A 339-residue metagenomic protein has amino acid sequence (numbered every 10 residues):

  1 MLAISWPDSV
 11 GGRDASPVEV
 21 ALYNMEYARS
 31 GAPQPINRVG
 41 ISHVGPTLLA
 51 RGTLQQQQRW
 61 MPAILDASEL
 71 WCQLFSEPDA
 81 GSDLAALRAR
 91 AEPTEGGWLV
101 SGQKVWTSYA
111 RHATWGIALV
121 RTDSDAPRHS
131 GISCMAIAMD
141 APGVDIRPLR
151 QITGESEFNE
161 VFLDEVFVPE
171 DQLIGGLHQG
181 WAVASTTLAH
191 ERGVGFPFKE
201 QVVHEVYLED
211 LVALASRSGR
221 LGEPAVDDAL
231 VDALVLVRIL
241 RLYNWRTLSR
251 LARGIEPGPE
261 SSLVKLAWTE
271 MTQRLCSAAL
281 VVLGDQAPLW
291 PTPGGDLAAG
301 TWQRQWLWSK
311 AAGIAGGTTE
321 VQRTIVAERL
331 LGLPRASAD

Functional and structural regions predicted by a protein language model:
M1-Q58, P62-S68, Y109-W115, V237 (+5 more regions): Internal helix-loop-helix
L22, V183-H190, L283-D339: Glycine-rich phosphate/cofactor-binding loops in nucleotide/flavin-utilizing enzymes
Y23-A28, L119-V120, A136-A141, E165-V168 (+2 more regions): Short Ser/Thr-interspersed hydrophobic loop/turn segments at strand-loop and sheet-helix junctions that line or gate
A80, V105-R111, I152-T153, A311-G316: Glycine-rich phosphate/pyrophosphate-binding beta-alpha loops
A89-E92: A structural signal for short hydrophobic beta-strand segments in well-ordered beta-sheet cores
S101-R147: A short core secondary-structure module
V144-L240, A312: Glycine-rich beta->alpha junctions and the first turn(s) of the following alpha-helix
D227-D232, P259-L266: Short, charged, amphipathic alpha-helical segments
